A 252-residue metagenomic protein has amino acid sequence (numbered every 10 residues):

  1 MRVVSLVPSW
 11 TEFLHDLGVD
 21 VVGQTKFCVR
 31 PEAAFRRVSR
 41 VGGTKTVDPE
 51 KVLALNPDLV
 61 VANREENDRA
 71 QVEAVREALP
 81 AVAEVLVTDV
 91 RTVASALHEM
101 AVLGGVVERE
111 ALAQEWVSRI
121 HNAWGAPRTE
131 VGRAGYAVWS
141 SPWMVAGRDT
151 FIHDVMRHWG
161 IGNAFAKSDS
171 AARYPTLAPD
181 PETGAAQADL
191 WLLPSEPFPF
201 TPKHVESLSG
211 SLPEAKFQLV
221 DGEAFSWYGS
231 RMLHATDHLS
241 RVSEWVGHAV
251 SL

Functional and structural regions predicted by a protein language model:
M1-L252: N-terminal ligand-binding lobe of clamshell/alpha-beta domains
